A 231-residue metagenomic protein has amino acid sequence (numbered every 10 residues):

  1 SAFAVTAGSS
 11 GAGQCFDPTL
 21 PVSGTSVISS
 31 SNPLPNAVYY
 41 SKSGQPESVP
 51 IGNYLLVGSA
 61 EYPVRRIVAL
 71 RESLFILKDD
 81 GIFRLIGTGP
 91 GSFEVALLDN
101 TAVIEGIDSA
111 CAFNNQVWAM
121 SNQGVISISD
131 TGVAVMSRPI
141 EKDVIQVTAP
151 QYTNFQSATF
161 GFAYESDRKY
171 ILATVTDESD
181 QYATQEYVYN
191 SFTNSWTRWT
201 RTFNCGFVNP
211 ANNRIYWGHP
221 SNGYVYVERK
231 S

Functional and structural regions predicted by a protein language model:
S1-V22: Disordered, low-complexity "stalk" and linker segments at domain junctions of extracellular and cell-surface proteins
T6-G8, S23, A37, G58-S59: Low-complexity, intrinsically disordered/propeptide-like segments
S10, V22-S31, S221-Y224: Intrinsically disordered, low-complexity coil segments
Q14-D17, S29, S59: Generic N-terminal simple sequence motifs
D17, P35-Y40, Q185-F192: Beta-propeller blade signature
G24-V49, I86-G87: Blade/loop signatures of beta-propeller domains
E47-V57: A short helix->beta-strand "capping" segment at the edge of beta-propeller domains
S59-S231: Beta-sheet-dominated scaffold domains
